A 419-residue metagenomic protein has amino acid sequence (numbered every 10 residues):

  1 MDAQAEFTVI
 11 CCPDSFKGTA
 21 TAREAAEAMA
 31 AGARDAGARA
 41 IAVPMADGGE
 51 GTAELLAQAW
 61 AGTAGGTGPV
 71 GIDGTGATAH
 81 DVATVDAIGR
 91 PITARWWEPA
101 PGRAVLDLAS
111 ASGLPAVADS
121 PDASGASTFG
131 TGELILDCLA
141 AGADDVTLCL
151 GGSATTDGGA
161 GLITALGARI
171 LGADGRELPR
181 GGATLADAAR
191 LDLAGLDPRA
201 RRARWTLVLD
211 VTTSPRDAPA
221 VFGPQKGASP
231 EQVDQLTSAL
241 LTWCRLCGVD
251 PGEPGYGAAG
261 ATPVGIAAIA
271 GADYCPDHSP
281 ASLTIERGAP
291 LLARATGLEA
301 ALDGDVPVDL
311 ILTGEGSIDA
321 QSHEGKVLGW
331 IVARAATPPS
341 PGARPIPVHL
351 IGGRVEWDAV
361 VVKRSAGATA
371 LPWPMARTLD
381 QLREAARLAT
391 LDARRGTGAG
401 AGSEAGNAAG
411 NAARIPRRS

Functional and structural regions predicted by a protein language model:
D2-L150, A154-G402, G406, G410-S419: N-terminal loops that bind phosphate or other acidic moieties and the adjacent beta-alpha structural core
